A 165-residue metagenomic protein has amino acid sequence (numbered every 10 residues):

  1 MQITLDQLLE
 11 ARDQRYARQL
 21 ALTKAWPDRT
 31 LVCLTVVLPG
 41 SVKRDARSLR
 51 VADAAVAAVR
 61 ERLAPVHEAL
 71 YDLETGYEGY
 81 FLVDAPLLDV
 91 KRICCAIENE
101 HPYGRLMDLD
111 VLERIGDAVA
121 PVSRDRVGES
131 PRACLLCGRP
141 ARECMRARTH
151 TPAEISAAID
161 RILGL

Functional and structural regions predicted by a protein language model:
M1-P65: General detector of N-terminal leader/presequence modules that precede the first folded domain
T23-A25, N99, R126: A general structural signal for short secondary-structure junctions and capping/turn motifs
D28-T35, E74-Y80, A133-G138: Glycine-rich, often proline-containing surface loops adjacent to acidic residues and nearby aromatics that form
L38-V42, A85-L87, P140-E143: A generic structural motif
R50, A54-A58, R92-A96, E154 (+1 more regions): Long, highly charged amphipathic alpha-helices
A55-L63, I97-H101, L163: Hydrophobic, Leu/Ile/Phe/Ala-enriched alpha-helical segments that form helix-helix packing faces
A69-S123, R161: A broadly conserved sequence feature marking short terminus-proximal activation segments in nucleic acid-centric
P102-L165: Cys/His-clustered metal-coordination modules, chiefly Zn-binding fingers
